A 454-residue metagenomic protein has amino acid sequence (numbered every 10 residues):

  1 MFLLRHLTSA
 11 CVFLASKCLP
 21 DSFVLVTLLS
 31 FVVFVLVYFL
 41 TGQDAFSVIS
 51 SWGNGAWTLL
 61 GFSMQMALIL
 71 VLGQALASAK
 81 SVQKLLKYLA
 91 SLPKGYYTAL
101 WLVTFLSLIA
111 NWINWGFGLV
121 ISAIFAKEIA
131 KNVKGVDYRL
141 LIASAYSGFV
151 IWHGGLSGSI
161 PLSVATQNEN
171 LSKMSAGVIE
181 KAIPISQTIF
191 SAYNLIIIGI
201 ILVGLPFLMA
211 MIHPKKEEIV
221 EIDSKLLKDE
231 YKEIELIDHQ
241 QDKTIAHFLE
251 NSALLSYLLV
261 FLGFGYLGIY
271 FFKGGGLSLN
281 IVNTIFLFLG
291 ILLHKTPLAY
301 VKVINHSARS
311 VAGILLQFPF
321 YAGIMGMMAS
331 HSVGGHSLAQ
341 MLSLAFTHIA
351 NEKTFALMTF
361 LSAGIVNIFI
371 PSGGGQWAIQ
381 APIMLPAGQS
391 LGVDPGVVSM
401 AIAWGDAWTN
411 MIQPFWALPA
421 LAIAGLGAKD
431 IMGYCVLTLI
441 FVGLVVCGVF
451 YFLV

Functional and structural regions predicted by a protein language model:
M1-S122, A126-I151, I212, E218-L227 (+1 more regions): N-terminal alpha-helical transmembrane segments of multi-pass membrane transport and channel/translocase proteins
F2-F13, N170-V303: Long, contiguous bundles of hydrophobic transmembrane helices that form the permeation core of multi-pass
C18, S22-F31, W52-K80, G275-H336: Core transmembrane alpha-helical segments of multi-pass membrane transporters/permeases
D21, W57-S63, A90-W101, V133-L141 (+4 more regions): Membrane-interfacial loop-to-helix junctions in multi-pass transporters
L25-F39, M66-Q74, S107-L108, S147-G155 (+6 more regions): Hydrophobic core segments of alpha-helical transmembrane domains in multi-pass membrane transport and ion-translocation
L92-F125, F318-H331, S343-P386, S390-L391: Hydrophobic alpha-helical transmembrane segments of multi-pass integral membrane proteins, predominantly secondary
Y96-N111, G135-S159, S163, I179-S186 (+2 more regions): Alpha-helical transmembrane segments of multi-pass membrane proteins
F125-V220, W416-V449: Membrane-core helix-loop-helix motifs of multi-pass transport proteins
